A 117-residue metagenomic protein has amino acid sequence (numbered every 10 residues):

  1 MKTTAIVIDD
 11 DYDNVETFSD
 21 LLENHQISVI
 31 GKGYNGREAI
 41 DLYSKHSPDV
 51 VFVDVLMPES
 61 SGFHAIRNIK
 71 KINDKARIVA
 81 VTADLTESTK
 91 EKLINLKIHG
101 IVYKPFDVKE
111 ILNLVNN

Functional and structural regions predicted by a protein language model:
I8-D9, G33, V51: Conserved sequence signature across two-component system core domains
Y12-G31, L96: Two-component/phosphorelay signaling modules centered on CheY-like receiver
N35-E38, S61-H64: Acidic catalytic/metal-coordinating carboxylates
H46-F52: Active-site beta3 strand of CheY-like receiver
P58, T86: The feature encodes the CheY-like receiver
G62, I94-H99: As written
F106-V115: C-terminal output helix
